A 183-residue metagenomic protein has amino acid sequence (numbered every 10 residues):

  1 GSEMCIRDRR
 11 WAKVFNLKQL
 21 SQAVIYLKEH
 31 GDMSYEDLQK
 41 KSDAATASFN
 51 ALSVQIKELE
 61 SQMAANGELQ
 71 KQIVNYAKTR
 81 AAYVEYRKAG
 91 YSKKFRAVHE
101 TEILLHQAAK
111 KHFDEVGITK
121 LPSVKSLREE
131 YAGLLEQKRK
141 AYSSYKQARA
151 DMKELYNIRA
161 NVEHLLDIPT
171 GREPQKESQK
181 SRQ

Functional and structural regions predicted by a protein language model:
G1-Q183: Extended intrinsically disordered terminal tails
